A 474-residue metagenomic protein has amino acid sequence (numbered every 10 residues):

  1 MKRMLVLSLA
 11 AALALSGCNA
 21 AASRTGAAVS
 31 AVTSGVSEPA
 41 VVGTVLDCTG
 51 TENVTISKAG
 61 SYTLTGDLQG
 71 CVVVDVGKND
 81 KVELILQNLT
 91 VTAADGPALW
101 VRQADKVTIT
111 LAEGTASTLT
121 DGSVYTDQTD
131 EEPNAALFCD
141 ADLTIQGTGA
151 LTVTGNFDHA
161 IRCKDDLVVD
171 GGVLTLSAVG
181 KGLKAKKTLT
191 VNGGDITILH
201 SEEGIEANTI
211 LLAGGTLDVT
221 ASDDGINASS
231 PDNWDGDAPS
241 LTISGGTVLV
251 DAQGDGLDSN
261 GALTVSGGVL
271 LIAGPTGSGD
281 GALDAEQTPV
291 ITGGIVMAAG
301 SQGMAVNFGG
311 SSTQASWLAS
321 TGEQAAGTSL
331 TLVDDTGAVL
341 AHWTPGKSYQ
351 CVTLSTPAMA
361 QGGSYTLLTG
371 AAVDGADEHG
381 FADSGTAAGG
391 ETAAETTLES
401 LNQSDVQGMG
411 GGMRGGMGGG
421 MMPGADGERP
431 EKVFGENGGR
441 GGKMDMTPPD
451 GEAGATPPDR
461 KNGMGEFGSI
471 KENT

Functional and structural regions predicted by a protein language model:
M4-A14, C18-T474: A composition-driven surface/loop motif
